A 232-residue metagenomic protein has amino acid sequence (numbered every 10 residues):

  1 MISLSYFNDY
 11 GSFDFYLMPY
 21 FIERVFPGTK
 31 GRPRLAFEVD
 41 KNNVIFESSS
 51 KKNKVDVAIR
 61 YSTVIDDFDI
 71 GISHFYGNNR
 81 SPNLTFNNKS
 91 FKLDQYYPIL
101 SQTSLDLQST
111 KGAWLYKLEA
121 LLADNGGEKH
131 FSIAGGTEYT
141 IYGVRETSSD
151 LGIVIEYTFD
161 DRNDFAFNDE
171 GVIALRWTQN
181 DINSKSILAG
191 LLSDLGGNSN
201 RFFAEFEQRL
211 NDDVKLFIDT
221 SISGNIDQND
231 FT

Functional and structural regions predicted by a protein language model:
M1, F26-R32, P82-S90, E128-S132 (+4 more regions): Outer-membrane beta-barrel translocator domains and adjoining extracellular loop/strand segments of Gram-negative
M1, G152-V172, S193, S199 (+1 more regions): Outer-membrane beta-barrel translocator/channel fold
M1-I59, T232: Surface-exposed coil loops of outer-membrane beta-barrel proteins
I2-Y6, I59-T63, L105-S109, G135-Y139 (+3 more regions): Residues on the lipid-exposed face of transmembrane beta-strands in outer-membrane beta-barrel proteins
F7, N53-V57, I99-T103, T110 (+5 more regions): Residues that define the transmembrane beta-barrel architecture of outer-membrane proteins
N8-Y10, L17-E23, I65, Y76-R80 (+7 more regions): Transmembrane beta-strands of outer-membrane beta-barrel pores
Y10-S12, V64-D67, G127, Y142-L151 (+2 more regions): Short loop/turn motifs that connect adjacent beta-strands in outer-membrane beta-barrel proteins
F13-F15, I70-I72, Y116-L118, S149-I155 (+3 more regions): Transmembrane beta-strands of outer-membrane beta-barrel proteins
